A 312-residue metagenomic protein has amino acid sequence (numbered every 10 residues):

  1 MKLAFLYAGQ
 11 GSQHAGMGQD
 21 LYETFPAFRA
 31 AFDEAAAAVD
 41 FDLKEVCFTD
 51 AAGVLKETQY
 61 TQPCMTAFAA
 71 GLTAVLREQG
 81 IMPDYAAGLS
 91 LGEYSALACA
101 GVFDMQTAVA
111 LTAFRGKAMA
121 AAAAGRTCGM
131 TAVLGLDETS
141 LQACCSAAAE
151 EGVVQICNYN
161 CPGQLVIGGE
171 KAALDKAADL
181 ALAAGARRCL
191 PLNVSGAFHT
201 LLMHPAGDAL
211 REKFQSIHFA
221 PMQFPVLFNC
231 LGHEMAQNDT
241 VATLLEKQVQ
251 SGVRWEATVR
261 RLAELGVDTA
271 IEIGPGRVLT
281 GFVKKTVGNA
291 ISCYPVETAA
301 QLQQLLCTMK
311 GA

Functional and structural regions predicted by a protein language model:
M1-L141, L192, T269-V287, I291-Q303: FabD-like malonyl-/acyl-CoA
Q10-S12, A37-V39, A100-S251: Alpha/beta catalytic cores of group-transfer enzymes, especially the acyltransferase/condensing modules of polyketide
R77, L182, A263-G266: Non-catalytic positions within long, well-ordered alpha-helices that form the structural scaffold/packing of enzyme
L174, K213, H218, G266 (+2 more regions): NAD(P)-dependent dehydrogenase/reductase Rossmann-like domain
L227, E246, V259-A263, T280 (+2 more regions): Generic hydrophobic alpha-helical scaffold/packing signal
Q250-V267: A short, acidic, amphipathic alpha-helical segment used as a generic capping/interface helix at domain edges
